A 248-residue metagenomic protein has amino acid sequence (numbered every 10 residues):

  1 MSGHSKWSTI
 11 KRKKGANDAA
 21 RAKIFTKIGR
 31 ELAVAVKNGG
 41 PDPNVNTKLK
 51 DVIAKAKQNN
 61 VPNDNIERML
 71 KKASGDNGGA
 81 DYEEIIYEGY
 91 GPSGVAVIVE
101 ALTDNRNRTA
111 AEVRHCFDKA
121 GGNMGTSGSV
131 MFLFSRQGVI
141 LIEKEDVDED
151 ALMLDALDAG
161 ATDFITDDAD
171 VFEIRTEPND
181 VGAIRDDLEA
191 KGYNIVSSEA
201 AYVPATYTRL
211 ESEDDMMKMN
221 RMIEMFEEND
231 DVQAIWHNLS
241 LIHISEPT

Functional and structural regions predicted by a protein language model:
M1-G125, V130-V139: N-terminal cationic and glycine-rich segments that engage phosphates or anionic surfaces
K50-I53, Y90-A101, L133-E145, I165-R175 (+1 more regions): Short, hydrophobic beta-strand segments
I86-G89, D163, I223-E224: A generic local secondary-structure boundary/capping motif
T109-A183: Glycine- and Gly-Pro-enriched alpha-helical subdomains that act as flexible, kink-prone "lid/hinge" or packing modules
N123-V130, D163-D167, Y193-A205, Q233-H237: Conserved short beta-strand edge segments in small beta-sheet-based binding/regulatory domains
R136-V147, D155, P178-N194, T206-E228: Short, low-order "capping/linker" segments at domain edges
G160, I223-L239: Extended, charge-rich low-complexity interaction segments
I242-T248: Conserved small/polar residues in nucleotide/adenosyl-binding loops
